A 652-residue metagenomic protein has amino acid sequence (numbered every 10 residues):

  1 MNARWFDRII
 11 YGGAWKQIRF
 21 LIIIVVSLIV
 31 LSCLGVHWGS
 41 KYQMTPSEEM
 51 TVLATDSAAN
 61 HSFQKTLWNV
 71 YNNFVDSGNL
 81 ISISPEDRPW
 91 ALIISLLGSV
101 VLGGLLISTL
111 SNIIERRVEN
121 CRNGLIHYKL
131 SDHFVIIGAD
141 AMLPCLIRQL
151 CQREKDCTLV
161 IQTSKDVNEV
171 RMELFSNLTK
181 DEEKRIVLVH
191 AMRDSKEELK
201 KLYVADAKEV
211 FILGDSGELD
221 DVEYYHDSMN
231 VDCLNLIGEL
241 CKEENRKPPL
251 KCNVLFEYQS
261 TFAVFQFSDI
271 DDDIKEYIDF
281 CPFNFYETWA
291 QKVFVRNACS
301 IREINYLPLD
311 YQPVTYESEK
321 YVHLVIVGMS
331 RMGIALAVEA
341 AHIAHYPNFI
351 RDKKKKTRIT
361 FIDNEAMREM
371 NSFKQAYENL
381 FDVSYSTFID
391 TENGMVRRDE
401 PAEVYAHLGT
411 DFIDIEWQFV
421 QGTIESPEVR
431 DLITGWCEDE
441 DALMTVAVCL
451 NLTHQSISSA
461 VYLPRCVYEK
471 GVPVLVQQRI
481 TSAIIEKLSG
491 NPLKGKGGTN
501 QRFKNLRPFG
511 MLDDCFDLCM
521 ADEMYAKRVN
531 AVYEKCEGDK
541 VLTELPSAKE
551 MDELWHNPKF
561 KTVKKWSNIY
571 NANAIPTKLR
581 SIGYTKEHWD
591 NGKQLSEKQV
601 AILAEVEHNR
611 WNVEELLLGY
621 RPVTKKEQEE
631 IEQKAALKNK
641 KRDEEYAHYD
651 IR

Functional and structural regions predicted by a protein language model:
N2-V26, W38-F63, N72, G78-R610 (+3 more regions): Cytosolic regulatory regions of ion transport systems
L31-V36: Hydrophobic alpha-helical membrane-embedded segments
K638-R642: Globin-like tetrapyrrole-binding proteins
